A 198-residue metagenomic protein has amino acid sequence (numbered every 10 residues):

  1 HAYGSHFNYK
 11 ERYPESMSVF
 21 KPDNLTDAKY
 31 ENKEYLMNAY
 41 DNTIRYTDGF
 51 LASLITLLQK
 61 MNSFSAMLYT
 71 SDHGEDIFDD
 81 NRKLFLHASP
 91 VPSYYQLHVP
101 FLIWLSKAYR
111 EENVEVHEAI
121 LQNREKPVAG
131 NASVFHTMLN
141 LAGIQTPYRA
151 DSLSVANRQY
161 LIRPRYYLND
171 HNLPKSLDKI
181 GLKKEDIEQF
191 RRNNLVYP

Functional and structural regions predicted by a protein language model:
H1-P198: Catalytic domains that recognize anionic headgroups
